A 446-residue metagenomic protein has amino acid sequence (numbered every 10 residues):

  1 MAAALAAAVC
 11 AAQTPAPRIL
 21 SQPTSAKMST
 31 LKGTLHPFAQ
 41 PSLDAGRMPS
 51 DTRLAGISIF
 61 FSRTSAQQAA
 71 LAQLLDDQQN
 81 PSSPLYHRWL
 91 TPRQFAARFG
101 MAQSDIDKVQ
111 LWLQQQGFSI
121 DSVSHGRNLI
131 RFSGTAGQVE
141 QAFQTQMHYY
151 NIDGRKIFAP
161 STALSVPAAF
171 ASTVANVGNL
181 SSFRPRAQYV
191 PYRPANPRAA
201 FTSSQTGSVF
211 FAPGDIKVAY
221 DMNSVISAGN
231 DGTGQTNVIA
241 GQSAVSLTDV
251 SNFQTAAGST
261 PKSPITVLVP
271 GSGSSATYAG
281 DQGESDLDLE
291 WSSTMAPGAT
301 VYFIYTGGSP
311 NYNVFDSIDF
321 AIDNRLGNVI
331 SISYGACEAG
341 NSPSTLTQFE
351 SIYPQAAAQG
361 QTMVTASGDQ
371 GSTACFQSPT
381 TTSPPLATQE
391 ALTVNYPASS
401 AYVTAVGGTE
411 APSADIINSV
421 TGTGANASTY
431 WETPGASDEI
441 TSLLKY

Functional and structural regions predicted by a protein language model:
M1-A8: Bacterial N-terminal signal peptides
C10-A12: Boundary at the C-terminal end of the N-terminal hydrophobic targeting segment
T14-G126, R131, A136-G408, T441: Substrate-binding/charge-relay-adjacent region of secreted/lumenal peptidase catalytic domains
L392-Y446: Extracellular S/T/G-rich loop segment that most often corresponds to the catalytic His/Ser-adjacent loop
